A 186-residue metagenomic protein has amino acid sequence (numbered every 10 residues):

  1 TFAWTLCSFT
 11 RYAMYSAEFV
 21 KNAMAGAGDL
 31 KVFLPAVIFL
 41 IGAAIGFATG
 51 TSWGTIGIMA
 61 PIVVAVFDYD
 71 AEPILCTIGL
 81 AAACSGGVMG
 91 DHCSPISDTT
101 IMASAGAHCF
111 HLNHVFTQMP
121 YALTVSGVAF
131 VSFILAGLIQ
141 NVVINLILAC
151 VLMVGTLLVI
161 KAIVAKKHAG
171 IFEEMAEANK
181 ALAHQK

Functional and structural regions predicted by a protein language model:
T1-Y15, V32-A44, A48: Core transmembrane alpha-helical segments of multi-pass membrane transporters/permeases
T5, L40-A44, V66, V88 (+1 more regions): Alpha-helical transmembrane segments of multipass membrane proteins
S8-K21, A48-T51, A129-V143: Transmembrane helix-loop junctions in multi-pass membrane proteins
M24-L40, F67-G79, V142-I144: Membrane-interfacial loop-to-helix junctions in multi-pass transporters
A48-M89, D98-V115, L157-A162: Hydrophobic transmembrane alpha-helices that form the pore/transport pathway of multi-pass ion and small-solute
S85-S94, F116-S132: Membrane-embedded alpha-helical segments of transport systems, primarily multispan ion/solute transporters
I144-L158: Small-residue-rich transmembrane alpha-helices that serve as helix-helix interface/gating elements in multipass
V159-M175: Membrane-interface capping segments at transmembrane-helix boundaries
